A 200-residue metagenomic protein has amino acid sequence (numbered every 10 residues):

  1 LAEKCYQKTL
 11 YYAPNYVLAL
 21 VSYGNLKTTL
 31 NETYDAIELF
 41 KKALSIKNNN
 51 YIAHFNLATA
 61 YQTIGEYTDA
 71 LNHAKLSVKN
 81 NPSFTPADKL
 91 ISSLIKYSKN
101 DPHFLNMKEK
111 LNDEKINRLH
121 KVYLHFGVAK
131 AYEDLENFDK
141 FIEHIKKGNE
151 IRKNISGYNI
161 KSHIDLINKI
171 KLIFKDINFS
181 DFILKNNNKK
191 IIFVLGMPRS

Functional and structural regions predicted by a protein language model:
L1-S200: Alpha-helical solenoid repeat scaffolds of the TPR/TPR-like class and their adjacent stem/linker regions that mediate
